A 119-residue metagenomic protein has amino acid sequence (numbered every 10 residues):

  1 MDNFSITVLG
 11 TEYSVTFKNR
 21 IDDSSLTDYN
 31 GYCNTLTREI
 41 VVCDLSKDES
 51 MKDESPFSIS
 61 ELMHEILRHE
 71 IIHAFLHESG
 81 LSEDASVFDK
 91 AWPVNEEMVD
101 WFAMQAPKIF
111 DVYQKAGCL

Functional and structural regions predicted by a protein language model:
M1-S58, E78-L119: Metalloprotease/metallohydrolase-associated module, dominated by Zn2+-dependent proteases
S60, H64, R68, N95: Hydrophobic (often cysteine-bearing) scaffold residues that line and stabilize catalytic clefts of nucleotide/cofactor
E65-H77: Active-site recognition of the HExxH zinc-binding catalytic motif
